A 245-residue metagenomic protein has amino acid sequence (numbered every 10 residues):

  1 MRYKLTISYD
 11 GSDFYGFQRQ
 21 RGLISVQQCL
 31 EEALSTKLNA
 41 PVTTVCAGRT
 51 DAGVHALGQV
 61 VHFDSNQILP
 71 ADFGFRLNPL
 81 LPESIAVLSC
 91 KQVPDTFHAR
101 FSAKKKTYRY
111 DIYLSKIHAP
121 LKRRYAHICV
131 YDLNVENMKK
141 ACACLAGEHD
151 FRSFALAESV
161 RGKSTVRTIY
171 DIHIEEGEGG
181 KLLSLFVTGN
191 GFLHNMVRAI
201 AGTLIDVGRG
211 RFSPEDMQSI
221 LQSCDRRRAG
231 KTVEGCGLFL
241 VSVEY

Functional and structural regions predicted by a protein language model:
M1-Y245: Structured-RNA-binding interfaces characteristic of tRNA pseudouridine synthases
